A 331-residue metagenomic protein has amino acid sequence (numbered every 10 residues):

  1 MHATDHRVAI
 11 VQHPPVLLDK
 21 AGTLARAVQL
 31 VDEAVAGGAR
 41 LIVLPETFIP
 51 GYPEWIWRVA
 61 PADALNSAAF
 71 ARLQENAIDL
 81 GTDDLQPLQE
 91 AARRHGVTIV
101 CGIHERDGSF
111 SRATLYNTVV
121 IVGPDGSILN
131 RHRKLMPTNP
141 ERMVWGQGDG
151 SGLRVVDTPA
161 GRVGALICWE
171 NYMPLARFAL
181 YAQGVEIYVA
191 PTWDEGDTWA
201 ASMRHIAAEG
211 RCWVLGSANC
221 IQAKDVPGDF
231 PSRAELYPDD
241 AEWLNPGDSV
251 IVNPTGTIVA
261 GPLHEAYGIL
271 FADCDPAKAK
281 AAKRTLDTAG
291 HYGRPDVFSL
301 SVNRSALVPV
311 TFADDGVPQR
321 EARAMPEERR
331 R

Functional and structural regions predicted by a protein language model:
M1-L41: N-terminal glycine-/serine-/threonine-rich phosphate-binding loop
R7, V100, T118, G152 (+1 more regions): Conserved beta-strand and immediately adjacent loop positions that scaffold enzyme active sites
A9, V120-V122, V250, L270: Conserved hydrophobic/aromatic positions in well-ordered beta-strands
V11-L18, S67-A77, G161-V163, V185-A190: Short, basic, glycine/proline-bearing loop/turn elements
K20, D32-P124, D194-G196, A200-C212: Cys-nucleophile CN-hydrolase/nitrilase-fold catalytic domain and related Cys-dependent amidase chemistry that acts on
L80, L85-Q86, E90, E105-E186 (+2 more regions): Active-site catalytic loop in hydrolytic enzyme cores
L80-V100, R162, C168-D273: CN hydrolase (nitrilase-like) catalytic-core segments centered on the catalytic cysteine and neighboring Lys/Glu
R154-Q183, A279-R331: Cysteine/selenocysteine-centered motifs that mediate thiol-based redox chemistry or coordinate metal-sulfur cofactors
